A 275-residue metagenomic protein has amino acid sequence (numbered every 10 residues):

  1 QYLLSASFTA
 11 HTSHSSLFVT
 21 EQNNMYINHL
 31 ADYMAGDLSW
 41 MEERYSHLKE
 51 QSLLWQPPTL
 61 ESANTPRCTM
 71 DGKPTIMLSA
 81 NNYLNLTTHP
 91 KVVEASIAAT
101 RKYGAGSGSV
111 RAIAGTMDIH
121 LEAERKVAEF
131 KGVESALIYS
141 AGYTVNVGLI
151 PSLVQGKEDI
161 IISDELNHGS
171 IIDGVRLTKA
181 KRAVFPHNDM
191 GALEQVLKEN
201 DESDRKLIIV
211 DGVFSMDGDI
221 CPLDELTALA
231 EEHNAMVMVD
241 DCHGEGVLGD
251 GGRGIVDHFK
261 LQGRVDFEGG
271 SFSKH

Functional and structural regions predicted by a protein language model:
Y26-N28, G36-Y103, A235, F267: N-terminal "arm"/small-domain region of PLP-dependent enzymes with the aminotransferase-like
E94, A98-G142: Conserved N-terminal alpha-helix of the aminotransferase class I/II PLP-enzyme fold
I150-G169: Conserved PLP-anchoring active-site segment centered on the Schiff-base-forming lysine
K157, T178, E232-H233: Helix C-cap/helix->beta junction micro-motif
A183-V239: Active-site phosphate-binding strand-loop segment of PLP-dependent enzymes
D257-H275: Active-site PLP attachment segment
